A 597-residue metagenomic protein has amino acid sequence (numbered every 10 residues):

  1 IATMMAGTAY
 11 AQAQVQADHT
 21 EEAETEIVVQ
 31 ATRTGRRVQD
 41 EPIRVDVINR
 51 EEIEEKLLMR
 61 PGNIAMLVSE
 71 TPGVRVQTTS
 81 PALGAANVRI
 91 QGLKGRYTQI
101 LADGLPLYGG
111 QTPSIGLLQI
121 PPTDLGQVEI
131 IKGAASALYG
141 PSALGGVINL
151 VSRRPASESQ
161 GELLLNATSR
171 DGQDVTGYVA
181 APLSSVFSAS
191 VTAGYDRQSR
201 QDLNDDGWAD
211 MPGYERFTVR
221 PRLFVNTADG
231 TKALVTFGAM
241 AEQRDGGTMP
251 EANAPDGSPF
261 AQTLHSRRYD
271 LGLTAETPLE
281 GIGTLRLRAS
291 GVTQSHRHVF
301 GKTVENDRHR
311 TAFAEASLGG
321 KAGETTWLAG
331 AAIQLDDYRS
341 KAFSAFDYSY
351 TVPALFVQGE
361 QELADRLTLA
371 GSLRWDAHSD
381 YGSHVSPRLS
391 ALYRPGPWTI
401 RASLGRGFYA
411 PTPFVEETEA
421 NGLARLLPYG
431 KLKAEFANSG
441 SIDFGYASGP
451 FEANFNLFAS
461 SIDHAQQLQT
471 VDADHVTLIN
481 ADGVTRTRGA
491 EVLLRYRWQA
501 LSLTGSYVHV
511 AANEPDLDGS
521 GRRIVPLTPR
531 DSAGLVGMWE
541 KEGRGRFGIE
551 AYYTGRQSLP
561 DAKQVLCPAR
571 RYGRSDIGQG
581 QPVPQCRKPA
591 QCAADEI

Functional and structural regions predicted by a protein language model:
I1-R60, A65-S69, A180: N-terminal Sec signal peptide and the immediately downstream disordered periplasmic leader that contains the TonB box
V68, V128-E129, I148-L150, P221: Non-catalytic regulatory/gating segments with a bias toward low-complexity or hydrophobic composition
N87, L105-K132: Short acidic/polar hinge/loop motifs at secondary-structure boundaries that mediate gating or recognition
S136-A137, N149, A156-E158, L164-N166 (+2 more regions): Periplasmic-side early beta-strands and strand-to-turn transitions of outer-membrane beta-barrels
V225-A228, T236-G238, A275, E324-L328 (+4 more regions): Structural signature of Gram-negative outer-membrane beta-barrels, strongest in the C-terminal barrel of TonB-dependent
A252-P278, T399, S403-I462, T470-R497 (+2 more regions): Outer-membrane beta-barrel signature, preferentially recognizing the C-terminal barrel domain of Gram-negative
E362-L369, L457-S461, N480-P560: Gram-negative outer-membrane beta-barrel transporters
D463, Y553-S558, G573-I597: C-terminal beta-signal and adjacent terminal beta-strands/loops of Gram-negative outer-membrane beta-barrel proteins
